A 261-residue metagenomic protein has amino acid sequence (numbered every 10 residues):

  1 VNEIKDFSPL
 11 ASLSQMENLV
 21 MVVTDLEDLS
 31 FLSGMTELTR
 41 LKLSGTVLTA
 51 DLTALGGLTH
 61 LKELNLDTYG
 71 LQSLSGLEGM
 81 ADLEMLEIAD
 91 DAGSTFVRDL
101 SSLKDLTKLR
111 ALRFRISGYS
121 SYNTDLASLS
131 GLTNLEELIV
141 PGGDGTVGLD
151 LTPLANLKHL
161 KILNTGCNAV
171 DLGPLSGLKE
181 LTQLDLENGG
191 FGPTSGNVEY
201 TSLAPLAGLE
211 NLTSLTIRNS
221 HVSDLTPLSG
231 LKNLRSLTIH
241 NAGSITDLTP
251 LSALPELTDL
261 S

Functional and structural regions predicted by a protein language model:
V1-P9, Q15-F31, E37-A54, H60-G76 (+9 more regions): Concave beta-strand-loop units of leucine-rich repeat
